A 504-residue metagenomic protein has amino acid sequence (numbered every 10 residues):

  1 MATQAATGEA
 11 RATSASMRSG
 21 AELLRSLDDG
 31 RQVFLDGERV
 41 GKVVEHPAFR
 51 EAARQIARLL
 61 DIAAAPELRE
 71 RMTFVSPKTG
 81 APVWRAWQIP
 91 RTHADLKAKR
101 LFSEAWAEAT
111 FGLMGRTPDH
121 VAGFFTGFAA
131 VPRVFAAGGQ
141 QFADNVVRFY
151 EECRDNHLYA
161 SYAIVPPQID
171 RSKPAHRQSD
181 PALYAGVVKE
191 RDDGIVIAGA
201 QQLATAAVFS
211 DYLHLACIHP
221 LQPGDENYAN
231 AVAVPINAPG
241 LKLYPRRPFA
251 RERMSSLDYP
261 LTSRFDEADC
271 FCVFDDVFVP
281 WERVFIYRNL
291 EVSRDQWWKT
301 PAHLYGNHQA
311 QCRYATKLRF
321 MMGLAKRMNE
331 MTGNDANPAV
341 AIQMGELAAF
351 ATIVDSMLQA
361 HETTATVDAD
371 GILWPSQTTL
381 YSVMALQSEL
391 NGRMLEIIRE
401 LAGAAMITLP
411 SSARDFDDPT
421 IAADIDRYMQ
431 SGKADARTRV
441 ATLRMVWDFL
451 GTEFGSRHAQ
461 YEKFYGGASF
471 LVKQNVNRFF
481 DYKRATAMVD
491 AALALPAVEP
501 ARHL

Functional and structural regions predicted by a protein language model:
M1-S76: Acidic/polar, glycine-rich intrinsically disordered N-terminal extensions of enzymes
R50, R54, E151-R154, V196 (+4 more regions): Generic structural signal for well-ordered, non-transmembrane alpha-helical segments in soluble/cytosolic regions
F74-Y212, C217-A231, N237, K242: Glycine-rich flavin
V165, E330, S356-T363, G392-R399 (+1 more regions): Charged/polar positions within long, soluble alpha-helices
P167-R313, N477-L504: FAD-binding core of flavoproteins
Q309-V367: Extended amphipathic alpha-helical segments enriched in small hydrophobics
A341-G345, L373-Y381: Short, charged, amphipathic alpha-helical segments
T378-L504: Alpha-helix capping/hinge segments and adjacent helical runs
